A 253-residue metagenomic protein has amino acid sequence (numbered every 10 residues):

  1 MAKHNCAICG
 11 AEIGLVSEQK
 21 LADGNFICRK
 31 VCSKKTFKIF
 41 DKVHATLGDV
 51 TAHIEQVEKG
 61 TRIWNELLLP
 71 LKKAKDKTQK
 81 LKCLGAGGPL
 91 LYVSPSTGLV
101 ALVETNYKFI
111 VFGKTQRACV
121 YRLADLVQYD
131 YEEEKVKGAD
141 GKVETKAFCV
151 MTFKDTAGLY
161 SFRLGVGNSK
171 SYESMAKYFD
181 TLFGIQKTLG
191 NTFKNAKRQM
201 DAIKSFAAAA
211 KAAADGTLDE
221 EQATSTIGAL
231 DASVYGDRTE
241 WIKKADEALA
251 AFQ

Functional and structural regions predicted by a protein language model:
M1-G60: N-terminal cysteine/histidine-rich coordination modules
C6-C9, C28, L91, V100 (+2 more regions): Hydrophobic beta-strand residues in large extracellular and virion-surface proteins
E18, P89-V93, C119: Short, exposed beta-strand/loop patches in secreted or surface proteins that constitute
F40-N106: Anionic N-terminal interaction surfaces
A86-G88, K114-Q116, D155-L159: Glycine-centered tight beta-turn/hairpin loop motif at sheet-sheet or coil-to-beta transitions
G87-K114, V234-D237, W241, D246-E247: Short, compositionally biased strand/turn segments that nucleate or flank brief secondary-structure elements
L99-K142: Phosphoinositide-binding peripheral membrane targeting modules
V127-Q253: Acidic, Ser/Thr- and proline-rich intrinsically disordered linker/docking segments of eukaryotic scaffolds
